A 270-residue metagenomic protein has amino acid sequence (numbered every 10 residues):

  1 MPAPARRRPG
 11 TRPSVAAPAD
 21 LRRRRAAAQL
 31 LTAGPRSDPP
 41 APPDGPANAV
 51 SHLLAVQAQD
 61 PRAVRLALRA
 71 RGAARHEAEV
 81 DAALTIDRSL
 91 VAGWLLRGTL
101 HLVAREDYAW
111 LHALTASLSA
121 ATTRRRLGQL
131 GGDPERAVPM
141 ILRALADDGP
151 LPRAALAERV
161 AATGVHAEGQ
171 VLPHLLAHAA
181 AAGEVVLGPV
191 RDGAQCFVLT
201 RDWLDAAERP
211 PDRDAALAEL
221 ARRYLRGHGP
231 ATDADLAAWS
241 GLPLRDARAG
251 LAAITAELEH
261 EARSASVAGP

Functional and structural regions predicted by a protein language model:
P2-A154, E158-E168: Phosphate-backbone binding and catalysis cores of DNA-processing enzymes
A83, D87, L176-A182, A253-E257: Basic amphipathic alpha-helical segments that dock to polyanions
V91-G93, L187-G188, H260: Short beta-strand "wing" residues that participate in macromolecule-binding interfaces
L100-L102, D192-T200, A265-A268: Minor-groove-contacting beta-hairpin "wing" of winged helix-turn-helix DNA-binding domains
A144, R159, Y224-G227, W239 (+1 more regions): Generic, well-ordered alpha-helical scaffold segments in large soluble proteins
T163, P243, I254: The DNA-recognition helices of helix-turn-helix-type DNA-binding domains
G169-R248: Loop-centered beta-sheet repeat module
A253-P270: Small-residue-rich helix-loop
